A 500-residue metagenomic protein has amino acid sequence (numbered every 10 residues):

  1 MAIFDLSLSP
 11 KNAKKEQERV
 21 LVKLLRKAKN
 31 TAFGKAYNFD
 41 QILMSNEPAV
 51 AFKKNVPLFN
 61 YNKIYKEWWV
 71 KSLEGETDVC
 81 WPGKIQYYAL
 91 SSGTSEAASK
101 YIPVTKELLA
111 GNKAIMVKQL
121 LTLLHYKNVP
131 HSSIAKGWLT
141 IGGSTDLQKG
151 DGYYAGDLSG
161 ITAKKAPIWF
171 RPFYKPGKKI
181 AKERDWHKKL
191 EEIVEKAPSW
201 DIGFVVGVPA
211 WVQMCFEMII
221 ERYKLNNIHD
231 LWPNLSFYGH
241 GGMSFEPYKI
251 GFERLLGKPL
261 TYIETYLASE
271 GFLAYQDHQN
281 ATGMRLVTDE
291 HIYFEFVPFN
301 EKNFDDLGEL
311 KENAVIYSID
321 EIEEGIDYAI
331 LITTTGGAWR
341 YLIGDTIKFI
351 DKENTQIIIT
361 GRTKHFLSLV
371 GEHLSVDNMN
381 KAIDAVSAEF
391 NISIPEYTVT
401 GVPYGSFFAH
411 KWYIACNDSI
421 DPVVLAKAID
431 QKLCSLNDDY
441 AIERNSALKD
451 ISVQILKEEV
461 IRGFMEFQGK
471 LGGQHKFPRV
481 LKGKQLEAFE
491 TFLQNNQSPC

Functional and structural regions predicted by a protein language model:
M1-D40, K53, E74-G75, T162-C500: Active-site glycine/GP-rich loop and adjacent strand/helix microenvironment that borders small-molecule binding pockets
R19-Y88, S99-P103, G111, K118-H131 (+1 more regions): Active-site diphosphate/adenylate-binding microenvironment
A89, I102-K106, G142, V206-P209 (+1 more regions): Glycine-rich, histidine-containing beta strand-loop boundary motifs that form or position
S92-A98: Glycine-rich phosphate-binding P-loop
Y101-P103, E107-I115, Y238-G239, Y262: Long, hydrophobic, well-ordered secondary-structure blocks that form the structural core and pocket-lining surfaces
G111-A114, K118, L374-N378: A general alpha-helical scaffold signature found inside nucleotide-binding enzyme cores
L123-I168: Conserved AMP-binding loop of ANL adenylate-forming enzymes
